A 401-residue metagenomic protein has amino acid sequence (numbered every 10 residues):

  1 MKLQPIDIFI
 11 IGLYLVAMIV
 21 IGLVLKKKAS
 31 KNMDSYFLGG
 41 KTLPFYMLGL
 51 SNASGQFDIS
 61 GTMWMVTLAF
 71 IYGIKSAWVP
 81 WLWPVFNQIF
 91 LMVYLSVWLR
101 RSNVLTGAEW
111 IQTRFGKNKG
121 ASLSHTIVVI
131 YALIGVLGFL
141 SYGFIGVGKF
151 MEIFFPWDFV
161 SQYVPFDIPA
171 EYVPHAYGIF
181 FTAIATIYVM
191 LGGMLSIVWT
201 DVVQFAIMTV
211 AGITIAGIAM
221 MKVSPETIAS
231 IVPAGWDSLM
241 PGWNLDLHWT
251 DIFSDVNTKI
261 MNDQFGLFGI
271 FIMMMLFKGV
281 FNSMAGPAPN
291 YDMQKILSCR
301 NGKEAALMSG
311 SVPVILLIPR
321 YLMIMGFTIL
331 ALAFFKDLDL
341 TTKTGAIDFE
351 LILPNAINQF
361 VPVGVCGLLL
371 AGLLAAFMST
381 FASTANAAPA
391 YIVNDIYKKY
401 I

Functional and structural regions predicted by a protein language model:
M1, I71, L95-R100, K149 (+3 more regions): Membrane-water interface regions at transmembrane-helix termini and the short interhelical loops of multi-pass membrane
M1-T62, G192: Membrane-interface "cap" regions at the ends of multi-pass membrane proteins
K2-K26, G39, T67-E109, I270-M274 (+1 more regions): Extracellular loop-to-transmembrane helix junctions
K2-L3, L38-L43, M47, W64-V79 (+2 more regions): Loop-to-helix junctions at membrane interfaces in multi-pass transport proteins
I10-L23, G55-M63, P84-L95, T182-M190 (+2 more regions): Central hydrophobic cores of alpha-helical transmembrane segments in multi-pass inner-membrane proteins across all
L15-M18, G55-Q56, P84-Q88, V129-L133 (+6 more regions): Residue-level recognition of pore/gate-forming positions within transmembrane alpha-helices of multi-pass
S54, W78-V189, F253-I260, M275-A285 (+2 more regions): Helix-loop-helix module between adjacent transmembrane segments
V104-A108, Q112-L123, G192-F205, A285-L322 (+5 more regions): Hydrophobic, small-residue-rich membrane helices and short re-entrant helix-turn-helix hairpins that build
